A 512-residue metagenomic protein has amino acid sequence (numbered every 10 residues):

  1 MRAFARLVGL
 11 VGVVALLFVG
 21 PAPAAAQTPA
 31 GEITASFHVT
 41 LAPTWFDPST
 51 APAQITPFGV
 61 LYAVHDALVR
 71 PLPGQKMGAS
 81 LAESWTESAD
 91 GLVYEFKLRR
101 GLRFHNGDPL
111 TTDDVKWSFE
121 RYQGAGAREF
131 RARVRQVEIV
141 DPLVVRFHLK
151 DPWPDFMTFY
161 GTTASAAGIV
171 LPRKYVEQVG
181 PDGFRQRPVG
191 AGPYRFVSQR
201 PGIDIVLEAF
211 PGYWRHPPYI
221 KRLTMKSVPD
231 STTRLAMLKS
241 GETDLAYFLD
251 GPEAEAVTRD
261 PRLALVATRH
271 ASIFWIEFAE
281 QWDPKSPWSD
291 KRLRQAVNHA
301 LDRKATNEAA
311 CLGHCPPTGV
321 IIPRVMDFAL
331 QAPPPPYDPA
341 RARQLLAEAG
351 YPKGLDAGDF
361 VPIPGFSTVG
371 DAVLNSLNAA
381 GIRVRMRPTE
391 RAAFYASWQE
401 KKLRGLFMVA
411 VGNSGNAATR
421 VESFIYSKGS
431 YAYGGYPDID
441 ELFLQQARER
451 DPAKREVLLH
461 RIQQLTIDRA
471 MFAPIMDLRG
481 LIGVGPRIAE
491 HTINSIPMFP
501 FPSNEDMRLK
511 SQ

Functional and structural regions predicted by a protein language model:
A25-T28, K97, E129-Y175: Surface-exposed binding/hinge segments that line and control ligand-binding clefts or catalytic entry sites
T28, I33, F37, R200 (+5 more regions): Detector for C-terminal structural segments
T34, T111-W117, P142-H148, G192-P193 (+6 more regions): Alpha-helical secondary-structure segments
S36-A89, E120, V189-G190: N-terminal lobe/hinge region of extracytoplasmic solute-binding protein
V39-F58, L81-A82, D108, F156-A166 (+4 more regions): A structural "hinge/loop" feature
Y62, L72-K76, T163-P218, R222 (+4 more regions): Gly/Pro-rich hinge or "lid" segments in bacterial periplasmic/extracellular proteins
E83-G126, V140, R146-H148, R234-M237 (+1 more regions): Aromatic- and charge-enriched surface segment that lines or borders ligand/interaction sites
R121, D182, F210-A256, L374 (+1 more regions): Ligand-site clamp/hinge motif
